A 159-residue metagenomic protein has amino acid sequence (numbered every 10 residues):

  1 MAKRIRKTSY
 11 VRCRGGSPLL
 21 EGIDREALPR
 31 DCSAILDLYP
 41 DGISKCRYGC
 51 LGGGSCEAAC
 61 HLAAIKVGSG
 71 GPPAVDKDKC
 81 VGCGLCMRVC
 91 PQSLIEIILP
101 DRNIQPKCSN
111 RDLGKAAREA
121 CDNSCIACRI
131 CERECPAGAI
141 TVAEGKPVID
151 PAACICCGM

Functional and structural regions predicted by a protein language model:
M1-E134, G138-T141: Ferredoxin-type iron-sulfur electron-transfer modules and their immediate structural context
P147: Glycan-recognition and catalytic cores of secretory/periplasmic carbohydrate-active enzymes
G158: Terminal recognition/anchoring or ligand-binding modules at protein termini
